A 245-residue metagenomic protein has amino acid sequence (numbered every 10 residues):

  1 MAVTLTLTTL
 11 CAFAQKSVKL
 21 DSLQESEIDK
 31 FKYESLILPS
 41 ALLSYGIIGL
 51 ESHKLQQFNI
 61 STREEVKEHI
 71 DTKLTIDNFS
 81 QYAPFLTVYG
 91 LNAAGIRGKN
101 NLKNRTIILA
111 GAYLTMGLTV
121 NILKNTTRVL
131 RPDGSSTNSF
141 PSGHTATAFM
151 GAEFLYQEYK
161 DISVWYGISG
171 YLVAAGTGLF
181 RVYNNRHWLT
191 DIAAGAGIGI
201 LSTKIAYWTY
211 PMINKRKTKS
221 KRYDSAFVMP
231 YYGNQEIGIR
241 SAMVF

Functional and structural regions predicted by a protein language model:
M1-L38, I76, K103, M116-F245: Replace "edges of transmembrane helices
L43-Q56: Alpha-helical transmembrane segments of multi-pass membrane proteins
L50, L91-R97: Structural signal for the C-terminal ends of transmembrane alpha-helices and the immediately following loop
F58-K67: Cytosolic, membrane-interface loops and tails of multi-pass inner-membrane proteins
K67-L86: Interfacial helix-start motif at the membrane-water boundary
A83-Y89, M150-E153: Hydrophobic cores of alpha-helical transmembrane segments in multi-pass inner/ER membrane proteins, independent
G95-T115: Interfacial segments of alpha-helical transmembrane regions
